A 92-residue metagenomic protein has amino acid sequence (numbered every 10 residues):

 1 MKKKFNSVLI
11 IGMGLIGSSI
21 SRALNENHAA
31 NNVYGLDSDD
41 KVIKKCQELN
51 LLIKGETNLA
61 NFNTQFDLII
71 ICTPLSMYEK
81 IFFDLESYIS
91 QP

Functional and structural regions predicted by a protein language model:
M1-G55: NAD(P)+-binding Rossmann beta1-loop-alpha1 motif at the extreme N-terminus of oxidoreductases
A60-P92: Rossmann-like NAD(P)-binding element
